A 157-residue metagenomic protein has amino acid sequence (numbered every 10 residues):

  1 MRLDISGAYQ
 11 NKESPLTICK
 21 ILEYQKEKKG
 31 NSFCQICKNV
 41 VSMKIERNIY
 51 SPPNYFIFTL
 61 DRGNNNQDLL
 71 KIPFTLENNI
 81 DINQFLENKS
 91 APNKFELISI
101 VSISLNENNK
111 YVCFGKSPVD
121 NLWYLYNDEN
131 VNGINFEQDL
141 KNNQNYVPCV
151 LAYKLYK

Functional and structural regions predicted by a protein language model:
M1-K157: Exposed substrate/partner-binding surface patches
